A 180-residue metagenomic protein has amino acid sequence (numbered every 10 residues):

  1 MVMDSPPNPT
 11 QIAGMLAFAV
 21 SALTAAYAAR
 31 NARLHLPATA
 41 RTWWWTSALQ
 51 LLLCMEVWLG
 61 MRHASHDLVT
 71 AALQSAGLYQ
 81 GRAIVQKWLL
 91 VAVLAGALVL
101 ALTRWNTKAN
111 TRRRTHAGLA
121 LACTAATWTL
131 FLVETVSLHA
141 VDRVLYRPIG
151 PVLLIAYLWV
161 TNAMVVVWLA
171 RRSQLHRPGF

Functional and structural regions predicted by a protein language model:
V2-R177: Terminal, non-globular segments
